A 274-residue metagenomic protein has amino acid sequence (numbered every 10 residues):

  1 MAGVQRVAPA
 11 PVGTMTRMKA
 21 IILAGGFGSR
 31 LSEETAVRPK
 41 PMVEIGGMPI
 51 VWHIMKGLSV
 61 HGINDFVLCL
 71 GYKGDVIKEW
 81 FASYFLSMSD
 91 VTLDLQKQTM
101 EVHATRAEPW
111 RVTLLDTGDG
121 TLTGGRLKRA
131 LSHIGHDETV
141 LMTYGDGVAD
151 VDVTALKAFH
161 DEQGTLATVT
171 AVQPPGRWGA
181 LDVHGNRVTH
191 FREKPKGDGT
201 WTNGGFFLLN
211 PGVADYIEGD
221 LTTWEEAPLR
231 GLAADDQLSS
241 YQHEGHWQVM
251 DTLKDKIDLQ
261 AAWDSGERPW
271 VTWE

Functional and structural regions predicted by a protein language model:
R6, T14-S83, L114: N-terminal glycine-rich phosphate-binding loop and ensuing alpha1 helix
A20-I22, L68, M142, A167-T170 (+1 more regions): Structural beta-sheet core signal
H53, R126-R129, P228: Well-ordered alpha-helical segments embedded in enzymatic catalytic cores
I77-G185: Conserved beta-loop-beta/alpha segment of the NTase-like Rossmann-fold superfamily that binds/positions NTPs
E138-L141, V148-A149, V153-D161, Q173-G176 (+1 more regions): Catalytic-core segments of class I nucleotidyltransferases/pyrophosphorylases that form NMP-activated intermediates
